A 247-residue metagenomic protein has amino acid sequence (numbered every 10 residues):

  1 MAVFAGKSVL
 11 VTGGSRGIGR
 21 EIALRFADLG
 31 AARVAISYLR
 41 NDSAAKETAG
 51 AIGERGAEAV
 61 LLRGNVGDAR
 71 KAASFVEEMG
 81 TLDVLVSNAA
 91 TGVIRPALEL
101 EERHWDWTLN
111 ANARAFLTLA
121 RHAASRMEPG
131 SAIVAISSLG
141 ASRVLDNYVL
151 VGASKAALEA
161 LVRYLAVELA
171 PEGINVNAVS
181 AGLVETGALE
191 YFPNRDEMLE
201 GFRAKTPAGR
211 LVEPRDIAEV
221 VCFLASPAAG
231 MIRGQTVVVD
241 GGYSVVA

Functional and structural regions predicted by a protein language model:
S15-R16: Conserved glycine-rich cofactor-binding loop
A31-E47: Conserved glycine-rich Rossmann-like NAD(P)H-binding loop of the short-chain dehydrogenase/reductase
P96-A97, E101-L109, M198, F202: Substrate-binding pocket helix/loop in short-chain dehydrogenase/reductase
A120, S154: Active-site helix of classical SDR
S138: Residue(s) in the substrate-gating loop at a strand-loop-helix junction that position the organic substrate next
R143, V221-C222, R233-A247: Short C-terminal tail/terminal secondary-structure segment of NAD(P)H-dependent dehydrogenase/reductase domains
A170, N175, I232-G234: Short, small/polar-rich loop/turn modules that mediate ligand/substrate recognition or access, typified
